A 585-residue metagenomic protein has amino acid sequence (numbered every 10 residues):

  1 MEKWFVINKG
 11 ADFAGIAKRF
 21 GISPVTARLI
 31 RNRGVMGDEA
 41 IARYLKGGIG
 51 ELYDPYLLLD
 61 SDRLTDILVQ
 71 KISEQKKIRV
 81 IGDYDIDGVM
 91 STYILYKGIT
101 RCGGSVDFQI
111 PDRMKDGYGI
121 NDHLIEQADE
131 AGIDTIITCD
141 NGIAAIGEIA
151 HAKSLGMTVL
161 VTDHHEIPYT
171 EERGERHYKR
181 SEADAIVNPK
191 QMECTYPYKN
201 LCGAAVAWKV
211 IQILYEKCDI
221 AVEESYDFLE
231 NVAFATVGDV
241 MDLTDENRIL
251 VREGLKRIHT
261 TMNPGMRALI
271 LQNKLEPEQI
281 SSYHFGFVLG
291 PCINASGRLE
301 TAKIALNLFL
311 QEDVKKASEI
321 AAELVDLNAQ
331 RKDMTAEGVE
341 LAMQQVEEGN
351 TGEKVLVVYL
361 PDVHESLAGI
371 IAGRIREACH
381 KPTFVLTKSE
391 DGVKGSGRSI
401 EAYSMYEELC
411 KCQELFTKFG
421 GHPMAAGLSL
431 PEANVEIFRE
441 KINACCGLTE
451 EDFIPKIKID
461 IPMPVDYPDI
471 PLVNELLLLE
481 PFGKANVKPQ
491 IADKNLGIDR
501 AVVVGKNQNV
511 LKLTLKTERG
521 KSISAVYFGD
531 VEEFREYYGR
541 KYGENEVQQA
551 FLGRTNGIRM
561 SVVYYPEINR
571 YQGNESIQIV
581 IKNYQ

Functional and structural regions predicted by a protein language model:
M1-K3: Catalytic domains of riboflavin
I7-T135, L155-G156, R173-R176, E182 (+3 more regions): Hydrophobic helix-and-loop "lid/oligomerization" segment in the mid-to-C-terminal part of catalytic domains
Q70-E74, K316-A322, D326-Y359, K411-Q585: Mid-to-C-terminal polyanion-binding domains and interfaces
D85, G142-A144, E166, Q191-M192 (+15 more regions): Short, glycine-/Ser/Thr-/acidic-enriched flexible segments
V89-M90, G147, T170, D245 (+7 more regions): Short helix/loop capping segments that flank catalytic or ligand/cofactor-binding pockets
D107, L160, Y538: Conserved beta-strand positions in the Rossmann-like core of class I SAM-dependent methyltransferases
E126-A204, W208-K217, D227: Active-site cavity-forming subdomains of large catalytic enzyme subunits
E175-Y178, A183-I186, D391-S399, S522-V526 (+1 more regions): Short, well-ordered strand-loop elements centered on a beta-strand within folded domains, enriched for acidic residues
